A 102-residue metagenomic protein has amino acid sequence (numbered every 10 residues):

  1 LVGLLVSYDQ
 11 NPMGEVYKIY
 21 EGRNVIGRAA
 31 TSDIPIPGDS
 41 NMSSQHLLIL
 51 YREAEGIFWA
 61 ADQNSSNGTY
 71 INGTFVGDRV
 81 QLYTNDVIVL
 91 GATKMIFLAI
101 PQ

Functional and structural regions predicted by a protein language model:
L1, T93-Q102: Regulatory inter-domain linker segments that are low-complexity and enriched for serine/threonine/proline
L1-V16: Intrinsic low-complexity, intrinsically disordered segments
S7-D9, Y51, A99: Residue-level signal for short segments within beta-strands and strand-turn junctions of well-structured beta-sheet
K18-I96: Forkhead-associated
